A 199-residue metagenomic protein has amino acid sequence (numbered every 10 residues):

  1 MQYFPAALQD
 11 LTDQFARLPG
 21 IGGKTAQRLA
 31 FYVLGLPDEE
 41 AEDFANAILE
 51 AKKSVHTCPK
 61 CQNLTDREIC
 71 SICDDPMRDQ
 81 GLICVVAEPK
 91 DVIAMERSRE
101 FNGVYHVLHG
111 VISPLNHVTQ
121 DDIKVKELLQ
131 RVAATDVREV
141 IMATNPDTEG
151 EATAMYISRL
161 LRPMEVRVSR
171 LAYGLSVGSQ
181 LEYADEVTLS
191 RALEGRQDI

Functional and structural regions predicted by a protein language model:
Q2-L8, R17, A30-V92: Cys/His-rich Zn2+-binding cysteine-cluster or related metal-binding knuckle/ribbon modules and their
T12, Q27-A30: Alpha-helical structural signal
A16, L34, L49, Q62 (+9 more regions): Signal for well-folded cores of large energy- and translation-related assemblies
A26, D75-T144: Extended interfacial segments that mediate partner engagement and assembly in macromolecular machines
E40, N46-I48, P59-K60, S71-I72 (+6 more regions): Core recognition of P-loop NTPase motor domains used across DNA-transaction enzymes
S54-T57, I69, D91, L108-V111 (+4 more regions): Glycine-rich, flexible loop/turn motifs
L129-I141, N145-I199: Long C-terminal interaction/binding lobes of large macromolecular proteins
